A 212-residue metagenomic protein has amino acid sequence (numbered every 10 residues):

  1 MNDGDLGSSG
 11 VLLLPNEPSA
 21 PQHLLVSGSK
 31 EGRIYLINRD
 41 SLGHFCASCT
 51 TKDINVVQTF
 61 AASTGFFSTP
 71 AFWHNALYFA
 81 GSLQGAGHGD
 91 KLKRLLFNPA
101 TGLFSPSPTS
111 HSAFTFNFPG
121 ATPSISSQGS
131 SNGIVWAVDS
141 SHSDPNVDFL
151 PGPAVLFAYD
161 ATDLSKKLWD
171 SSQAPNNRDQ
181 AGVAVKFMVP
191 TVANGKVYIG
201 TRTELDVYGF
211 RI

Functional and structural regions predicted by a protein language model:
M1-S8, L12-I212: Extracytoplasmic/lumenal domain signature
